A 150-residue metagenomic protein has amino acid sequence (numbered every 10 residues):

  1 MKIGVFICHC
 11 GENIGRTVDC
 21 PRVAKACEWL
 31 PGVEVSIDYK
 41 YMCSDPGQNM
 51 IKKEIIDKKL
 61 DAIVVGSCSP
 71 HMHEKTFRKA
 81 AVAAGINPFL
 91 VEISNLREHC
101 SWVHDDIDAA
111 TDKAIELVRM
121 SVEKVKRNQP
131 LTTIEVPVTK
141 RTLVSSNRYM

Functional and structural regions predicted by a protein language model:
M1-M150: Residues forming the flavin
